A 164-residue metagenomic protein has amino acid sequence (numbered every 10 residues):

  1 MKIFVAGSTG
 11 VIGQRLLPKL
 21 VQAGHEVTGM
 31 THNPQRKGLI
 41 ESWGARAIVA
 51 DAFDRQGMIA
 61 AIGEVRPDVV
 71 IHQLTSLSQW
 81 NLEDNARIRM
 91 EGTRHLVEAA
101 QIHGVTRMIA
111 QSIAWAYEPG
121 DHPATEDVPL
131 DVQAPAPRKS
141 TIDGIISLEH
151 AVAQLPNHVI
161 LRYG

Functional and structural regions predicted by a protein language model:
I3-H25: N-terminal Rossmann NAD(P)H-binding glycine-rich loop of SDR-like oxidoreductase domains
A6, M30, V70-L74, M108-A114 (+1 more regions): SDR active-site strand-loop-helix element
H25-H32: Conserved glycine-rich Rossmann-like NAD(P)H-binding loop of the short-chain dehydrogenase/reductase
P34-G92: NAD(P)H-binding glycine-rich loop region in Rossmannoid oxidoreductase-like domains and their noncatalytic homologs
A47, N85, M108, H158-L161: Hydrophobic/aromatic anchor residues within beta-strands of the central parallel beta-sheet of Rossmann-like
A61-V65, A99, A151: CheY-like receiver
L82, E91-S140: Conserved Rossmann-fold NAD(P)-dependent oxidoreductase catalytic core, especially the SDR/UDP-sugar
A134-I160: Active-site Tyr-X1-5-Lys
